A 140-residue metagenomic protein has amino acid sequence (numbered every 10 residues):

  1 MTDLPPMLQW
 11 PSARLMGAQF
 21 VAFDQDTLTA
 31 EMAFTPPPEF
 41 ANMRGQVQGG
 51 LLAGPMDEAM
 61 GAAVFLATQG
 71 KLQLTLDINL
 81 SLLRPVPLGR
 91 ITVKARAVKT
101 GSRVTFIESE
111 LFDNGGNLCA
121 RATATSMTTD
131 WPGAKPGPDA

Functional and structural regions predicted by a protein language model:
M1-A140: Terminal targeting signals and extreme-terminal segments of soluble enzymes
